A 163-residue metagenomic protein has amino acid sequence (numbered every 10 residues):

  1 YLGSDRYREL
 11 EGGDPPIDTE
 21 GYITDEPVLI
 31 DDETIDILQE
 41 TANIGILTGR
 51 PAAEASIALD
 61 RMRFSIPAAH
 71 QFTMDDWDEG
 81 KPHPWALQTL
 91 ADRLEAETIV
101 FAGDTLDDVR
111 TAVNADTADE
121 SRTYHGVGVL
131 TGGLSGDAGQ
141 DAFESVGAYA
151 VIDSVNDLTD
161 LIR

Functional and structural regions predicted by a protein language model:
L2-I46, A52, S56: Short, acidic loop-to-helix structural element flanking the phosphoryl-transfer center in phosphate-processing enzymes
T24, G45-V100, L106-A118: Substrate-recognition "cap/lid" segment bordering the active-site pocket of phosphatases
D32-Q39, L87, A91, Q140-F143: Short amphipathic alpha-helical segments and helix-helix/interface helices
L38-E40, S65-P67, D119-Y124: Short helix-terminating capping/connector loops at secondary-structure junctions
F72-E79, L130-S135, D157: Short, acidic/turn-prone active-site loops that include or flank metal/cofactor- and phosphate-binding residues
W77-P84, G136-Q140, L161-R163: Short, charged, surface-exposed secondary-structure boundary motifs
F101-A150: Acidic, Mg2+-coordinating phosphoryl-transfer loop and its flanking beta/alpha structural elements, shared across
Y149-L158: Short acidic-hydrophobic, aromatic-tinged amphipathic segments that line or gate anion-handling sites
